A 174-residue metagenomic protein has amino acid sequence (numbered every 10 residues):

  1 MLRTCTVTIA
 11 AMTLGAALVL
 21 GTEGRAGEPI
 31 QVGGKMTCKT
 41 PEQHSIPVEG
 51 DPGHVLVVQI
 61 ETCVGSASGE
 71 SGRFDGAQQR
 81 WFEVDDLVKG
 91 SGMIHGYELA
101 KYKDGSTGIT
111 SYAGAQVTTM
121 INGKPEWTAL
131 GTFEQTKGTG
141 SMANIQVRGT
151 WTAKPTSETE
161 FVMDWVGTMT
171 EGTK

Functional and structural regions predicted by a protein language model:
M1-V7: Positively charged n-region of N-terminal signal peptides that target proteins for export
T8-V19: Bacterial N-terminal signal peptides
G24-K174: Beta-strand-enriched cores of mature, soluble protein domains
